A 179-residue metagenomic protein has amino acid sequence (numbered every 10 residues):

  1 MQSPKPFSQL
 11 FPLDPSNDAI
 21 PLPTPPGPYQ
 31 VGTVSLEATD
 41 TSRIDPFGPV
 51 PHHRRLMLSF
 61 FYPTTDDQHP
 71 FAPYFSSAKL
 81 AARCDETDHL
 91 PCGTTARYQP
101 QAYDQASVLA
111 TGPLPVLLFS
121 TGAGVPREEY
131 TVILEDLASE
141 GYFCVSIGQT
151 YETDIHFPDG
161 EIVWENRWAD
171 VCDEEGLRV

Functional and structural regions predicted by a protein language model:
S3-L117: Domain-level recognition of soluble alpha/beta enzyme cores, biased toward histidine phosphatases/phosphomutases
F75-V179: Cap/lid segment of the alpha/beta-hydrolase catalytic domain
